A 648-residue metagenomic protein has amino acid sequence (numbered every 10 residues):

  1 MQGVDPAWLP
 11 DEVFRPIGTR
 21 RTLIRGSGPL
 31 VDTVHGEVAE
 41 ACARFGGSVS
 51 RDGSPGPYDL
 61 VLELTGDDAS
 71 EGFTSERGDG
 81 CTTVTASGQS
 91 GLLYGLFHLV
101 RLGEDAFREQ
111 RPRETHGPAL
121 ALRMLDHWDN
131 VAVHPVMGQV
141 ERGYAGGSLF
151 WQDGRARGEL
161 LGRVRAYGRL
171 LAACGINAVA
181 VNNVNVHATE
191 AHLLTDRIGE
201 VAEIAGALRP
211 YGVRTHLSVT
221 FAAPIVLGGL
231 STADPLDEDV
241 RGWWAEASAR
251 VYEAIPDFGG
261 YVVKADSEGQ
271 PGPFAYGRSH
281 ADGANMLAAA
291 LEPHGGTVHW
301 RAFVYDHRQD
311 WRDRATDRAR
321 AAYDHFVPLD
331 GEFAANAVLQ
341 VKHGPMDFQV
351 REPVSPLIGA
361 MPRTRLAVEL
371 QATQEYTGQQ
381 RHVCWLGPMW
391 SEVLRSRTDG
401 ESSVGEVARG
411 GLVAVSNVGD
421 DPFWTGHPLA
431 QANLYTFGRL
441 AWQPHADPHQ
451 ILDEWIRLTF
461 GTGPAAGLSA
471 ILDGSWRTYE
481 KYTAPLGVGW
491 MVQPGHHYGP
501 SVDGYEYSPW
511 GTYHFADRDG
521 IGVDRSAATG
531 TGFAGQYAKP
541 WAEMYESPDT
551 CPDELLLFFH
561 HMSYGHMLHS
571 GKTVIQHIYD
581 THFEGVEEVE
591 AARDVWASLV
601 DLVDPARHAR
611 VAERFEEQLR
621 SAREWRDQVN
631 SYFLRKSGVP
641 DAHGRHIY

Functional and structural regions predicted by a protein language model:
Q2-I17, S27-E37, A41, D68-W243 (+3 more regions): Feature activates predominantly on carbohydrate-active enzymes
I24-D32, L62-D67, T85-S87, W128-D129 (+3 more regions): Structural motif
E37-S48, L99-L102, A106, A254 (+5 more regions): Structured segments of extracytoplasmic/periplasmic soluble domains in secreted or envelope-associated proteins
A43, G47-E71, T82-T83: Short, well-ordered secondary-structure micro-motifs within conserved domains or adaptor modules
V49-R51, L217, W300: A structural preference for short, hydrophobic beta-strand core positions in alpha/beta folds
P55, V184-N185, F221, V304 (+1 more regions): Residue-level "edge-of-site" marker
R157, E203, G229-D453, T459: Catalytic-core regions of glycoside hydrolase
S402-Y648: Catalytic domains of carbohydrate-active enzymes that cleave complex glycans
